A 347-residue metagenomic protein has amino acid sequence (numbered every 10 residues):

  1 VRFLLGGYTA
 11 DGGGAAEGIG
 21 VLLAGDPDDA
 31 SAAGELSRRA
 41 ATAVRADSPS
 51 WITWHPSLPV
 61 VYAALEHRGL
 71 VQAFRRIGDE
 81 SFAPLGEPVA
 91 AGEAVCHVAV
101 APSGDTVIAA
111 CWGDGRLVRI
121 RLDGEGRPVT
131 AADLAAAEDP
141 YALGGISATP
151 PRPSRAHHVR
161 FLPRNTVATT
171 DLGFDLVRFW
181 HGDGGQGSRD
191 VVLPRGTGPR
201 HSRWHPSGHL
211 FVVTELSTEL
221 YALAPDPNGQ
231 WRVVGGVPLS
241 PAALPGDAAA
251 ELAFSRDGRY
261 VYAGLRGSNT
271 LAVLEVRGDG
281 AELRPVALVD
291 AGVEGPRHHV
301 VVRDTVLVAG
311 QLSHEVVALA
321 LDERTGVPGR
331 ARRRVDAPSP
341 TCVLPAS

Functional and structural regions predicted by a protein language model:
V1, S57-P59, S103-D105, R164-N165 (+3 more regions): Short coil/turn segments that connect the beta-strands within blades of beta-propeller domains
L5-G13, A63-H67, A109-W112, L162 (+4 more regions): Conserved beta-strand positions in repeat-built beta-propeller and related beta-rich domains
A15, S48, A94, R155 (+7 more regions): Beta-rich catalytic cores
L22-A33, F74-S81, I120-A131, H181-G184 (+3 more regions): Short loop/turn segments immediately following beta-strands, especially the blade-tip and inter-blade linker loops
A41-D47, E87-A91, A148-P151, V191-R195 (+3 more regions): Surface loop/turn motifs at the tips and blade-to-blade linkers of beta-strand repeat domains
F82-H158: Asp-box/WD-like beta-propeller blade repeats and closely related beta-sheet repeat scaffolds
G246-Q311: Loop/turn-rich, solvent-exposed surfaces of beta-rich toroidal or solenoidal domains
